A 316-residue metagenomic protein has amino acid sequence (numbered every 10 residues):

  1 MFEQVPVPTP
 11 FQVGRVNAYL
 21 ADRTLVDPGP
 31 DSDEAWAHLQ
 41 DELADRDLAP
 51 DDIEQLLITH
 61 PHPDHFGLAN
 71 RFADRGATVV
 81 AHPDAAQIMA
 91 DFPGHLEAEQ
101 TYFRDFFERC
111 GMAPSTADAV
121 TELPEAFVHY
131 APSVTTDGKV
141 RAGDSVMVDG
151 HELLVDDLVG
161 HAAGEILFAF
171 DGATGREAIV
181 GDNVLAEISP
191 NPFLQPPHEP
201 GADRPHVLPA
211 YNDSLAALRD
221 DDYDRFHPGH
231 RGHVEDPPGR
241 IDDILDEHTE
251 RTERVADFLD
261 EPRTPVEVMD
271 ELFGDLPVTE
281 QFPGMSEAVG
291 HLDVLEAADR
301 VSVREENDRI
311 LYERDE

Functional and structural regions predicted by a protein language model:
M1-R46, F168-E187: Conserved beta-strand hairpin/beta-sheet module of binuclear metal-dependent hydrolase folds, prominently
F11, H230, E235-F258: Short alpha-helical segments that sit at the start of domains
A21, D27, H60, F72 (+9 more regions): Divalent metal-coordination and catalytic microenvironments
R23-L25, L56, T78, E177-A178 (+1 more regions): Hydrophobic "anchor" residues on beta-strands that sit immediately upstream of conserved functional sites
R23-T24, D84, D144, H151: Well-ordered beta-strand scaffold positions
D31-A37, D41-S145: Active-site HxH/HxHxD metal-binding segment of metal-dependent hydrolases
D31-S32, G150-R240: Metallo-beta-lactamase
R254-E316: C-terminal regulatory/interaction regions
